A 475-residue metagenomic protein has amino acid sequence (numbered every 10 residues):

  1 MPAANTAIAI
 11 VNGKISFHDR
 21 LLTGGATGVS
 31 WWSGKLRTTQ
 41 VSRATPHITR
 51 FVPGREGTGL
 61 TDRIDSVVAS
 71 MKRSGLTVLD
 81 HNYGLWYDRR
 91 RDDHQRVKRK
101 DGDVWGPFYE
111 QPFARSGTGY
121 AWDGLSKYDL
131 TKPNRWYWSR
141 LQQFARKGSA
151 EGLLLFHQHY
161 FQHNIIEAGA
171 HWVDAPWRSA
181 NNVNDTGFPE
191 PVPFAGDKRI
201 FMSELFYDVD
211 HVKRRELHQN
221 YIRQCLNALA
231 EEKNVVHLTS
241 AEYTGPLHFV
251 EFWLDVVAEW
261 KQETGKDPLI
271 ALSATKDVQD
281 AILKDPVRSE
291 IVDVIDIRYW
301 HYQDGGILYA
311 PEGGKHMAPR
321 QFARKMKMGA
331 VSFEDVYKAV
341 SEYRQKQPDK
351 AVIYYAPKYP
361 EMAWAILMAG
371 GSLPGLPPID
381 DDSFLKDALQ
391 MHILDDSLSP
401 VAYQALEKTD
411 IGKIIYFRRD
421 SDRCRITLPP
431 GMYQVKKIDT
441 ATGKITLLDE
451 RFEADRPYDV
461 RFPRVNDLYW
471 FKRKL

Functional and structural regions predicted by a protein language model:
M1-A9: Intrinsically disordered, low-structural-confidence terminal and linker regions
P2, R320-R451, P457-L475: Aromatic- and carboxylate-lined catalytic core of secreted/periplasmic carbohydrate-active enzymes
I8-L283, V287-V294: Active-site mouth of glycoside hydrolases
R20, S240, R298, F417-R418 (+1 more regions): Structured loops at beta-to-helix junctions and adjacent beta-edge loops in soluble globular domains
R20-H47, G245-P246, D255-K261, G265 (+3 more regions): A signal for specific C-terminal beta-sheet/loop modules enriched in small/flexible residues with GP/PG/PP motifs
D80, D296, I414-Y416: Structural motif
Y87, Y302-Q303, D422: Glycine-rich nucleotide phosphate-binding loop and flanking beta-alpha elements of Rossmann-like dinucleotide-binding
V212, E216-N220, E231-L389: Extracellular glycoside hydrolase catalytic/binding regions
